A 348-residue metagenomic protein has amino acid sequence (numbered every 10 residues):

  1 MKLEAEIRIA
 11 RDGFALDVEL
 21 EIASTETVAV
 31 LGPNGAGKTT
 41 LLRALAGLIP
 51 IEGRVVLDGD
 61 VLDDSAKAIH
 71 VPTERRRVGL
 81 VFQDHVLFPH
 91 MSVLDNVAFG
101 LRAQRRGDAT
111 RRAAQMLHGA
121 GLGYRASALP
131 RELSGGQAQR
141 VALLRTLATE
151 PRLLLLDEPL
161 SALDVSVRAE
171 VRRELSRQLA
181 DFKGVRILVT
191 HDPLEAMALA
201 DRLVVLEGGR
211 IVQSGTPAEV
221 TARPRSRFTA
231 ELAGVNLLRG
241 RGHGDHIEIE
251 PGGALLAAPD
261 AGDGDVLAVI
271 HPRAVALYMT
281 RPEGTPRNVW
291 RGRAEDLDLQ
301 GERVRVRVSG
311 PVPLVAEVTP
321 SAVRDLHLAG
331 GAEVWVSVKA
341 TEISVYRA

Functional and structural regions predicted by a protein language model:
V18-A29: Pre-Walker A (P-loop) beta-loop-beta motif of ABC nucleotide-binding domains
A29, H70-P72, R76-V86, I187: ABC nucleotide-binding domain signature
L31-P33: The feature captures the beta-strand-to-loop junction immediately N-terminal to the Walker
T39-T40: Conserved Walker
A46: Helix-to-loop junction immediately C-terminal to a conserved catalytic motif
R54-R76: ABC ATPase NBD Q-loop/coupling interface
R77, L87, S92-R225: ABC ATPase nucleotide-binding domains
E250-D298, E302-R305, E317-A348: Glycine/charge-rich catalytic "coupling/switch" loops of P-loop NTPases
